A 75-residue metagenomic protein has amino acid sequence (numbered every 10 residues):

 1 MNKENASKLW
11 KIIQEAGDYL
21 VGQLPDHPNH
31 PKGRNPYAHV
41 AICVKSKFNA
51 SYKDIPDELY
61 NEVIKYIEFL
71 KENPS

Functional and structural regions predicted by a protein language model:
M1-S75: Positively charged, phosphate-engaging catalytic surfaces used for nucleic-acid and nucleotide handling
